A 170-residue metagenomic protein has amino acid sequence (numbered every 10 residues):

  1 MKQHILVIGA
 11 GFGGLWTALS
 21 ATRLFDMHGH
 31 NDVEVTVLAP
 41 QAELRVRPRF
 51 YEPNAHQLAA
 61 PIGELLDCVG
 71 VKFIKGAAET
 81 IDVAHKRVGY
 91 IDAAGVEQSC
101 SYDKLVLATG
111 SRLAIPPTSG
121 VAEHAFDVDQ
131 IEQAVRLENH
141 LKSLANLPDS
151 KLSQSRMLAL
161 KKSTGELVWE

Functional and structural regions predicted by a protein language model:
M1-K75, T80, L158-E166: Beta1-alpha1 glycine-rich phosphate/pyrophosphate-binding loop at the start of Rossmann-like nucleotide-binding domains
K2, V71-G165: FAD-binding core/adjacent interface of flavoenzyme oxidoreductases
